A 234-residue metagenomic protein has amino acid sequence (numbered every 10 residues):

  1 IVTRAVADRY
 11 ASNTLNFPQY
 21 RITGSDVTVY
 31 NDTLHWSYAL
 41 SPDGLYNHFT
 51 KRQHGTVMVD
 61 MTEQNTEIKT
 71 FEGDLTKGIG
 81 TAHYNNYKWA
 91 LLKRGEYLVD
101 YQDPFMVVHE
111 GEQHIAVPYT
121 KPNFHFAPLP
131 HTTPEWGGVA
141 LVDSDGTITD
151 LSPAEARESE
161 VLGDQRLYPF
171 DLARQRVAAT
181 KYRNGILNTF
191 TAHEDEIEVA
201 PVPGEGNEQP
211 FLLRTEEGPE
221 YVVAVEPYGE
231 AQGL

Functional and structural regions predicted by a protein language model:
I1-L234: Soluble extracytoplasmic regions of secretory-pathway and membrane proteins
